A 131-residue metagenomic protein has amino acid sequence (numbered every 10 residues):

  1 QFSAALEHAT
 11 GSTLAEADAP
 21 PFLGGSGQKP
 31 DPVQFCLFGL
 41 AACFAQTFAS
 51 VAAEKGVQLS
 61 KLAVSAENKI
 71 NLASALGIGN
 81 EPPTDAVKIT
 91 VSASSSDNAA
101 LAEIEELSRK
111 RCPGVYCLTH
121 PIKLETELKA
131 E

Functional and structural regions predicted by a protein language model:
Q1-F38, S50-E131: Extended beta-strand/beta-hairpin segments
L37, C43-A45: Compact, glycine-rich, soluble single-domain proteins
